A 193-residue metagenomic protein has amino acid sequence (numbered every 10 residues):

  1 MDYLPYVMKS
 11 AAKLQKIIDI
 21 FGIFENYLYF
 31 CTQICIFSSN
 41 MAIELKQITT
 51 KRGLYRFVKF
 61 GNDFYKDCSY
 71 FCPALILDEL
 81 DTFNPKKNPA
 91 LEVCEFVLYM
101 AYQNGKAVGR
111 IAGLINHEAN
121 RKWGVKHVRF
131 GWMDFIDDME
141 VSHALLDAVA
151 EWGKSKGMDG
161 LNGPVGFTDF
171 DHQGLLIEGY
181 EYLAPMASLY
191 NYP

Functional and structural regions predicted by a protein language model:
Y3-K9, L14, D19, I23-Y29 (+2 more regions): Short, positively charged and aromatic/hydrophobic N-terminal segments
M41-K86: Short amphipathic alpha-helix that is part of the acyltransferase structural core
N84-M100: A short helix-loop-beta-strand connector motif used in the catalytic cores of GNAT acetyltransferases and, in some
F96-I111: Conserved beta-hairpin
A107-N116, R121: Glycine-rich active-site/cofactor-binding loop and its immediate structural neighborhood
N120-P193: Acyl-donor binding region in acyl/amide transferases
